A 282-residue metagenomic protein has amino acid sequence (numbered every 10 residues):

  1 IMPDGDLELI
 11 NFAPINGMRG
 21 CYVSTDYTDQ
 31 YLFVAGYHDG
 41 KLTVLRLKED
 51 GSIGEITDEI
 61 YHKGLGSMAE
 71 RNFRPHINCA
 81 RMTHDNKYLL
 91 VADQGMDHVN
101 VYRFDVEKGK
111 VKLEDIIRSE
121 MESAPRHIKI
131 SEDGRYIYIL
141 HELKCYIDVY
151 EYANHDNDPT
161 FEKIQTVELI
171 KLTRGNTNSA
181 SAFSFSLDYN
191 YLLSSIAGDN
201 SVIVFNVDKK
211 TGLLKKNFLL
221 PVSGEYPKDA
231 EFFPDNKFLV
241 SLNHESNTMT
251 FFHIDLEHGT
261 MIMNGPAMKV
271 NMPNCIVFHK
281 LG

Functional and structural regions predicted by a protein language model:
I1-D6, V44-G54, Y102-K110, Y150-F161 (+2 more regions): Short loop/turn segments immediately following beta-strands, especially the blade-tip and inter-blade linker loops
D6-C79: Asp-box/WD-like beta-propeller blade repeats and closely related beta-sheet repeat scaffolds
E8-P14, G64-E70, K112-R118, Q165-T173 (+2 more regions): A short beta-strand motif characteristic of beta-propeller blades
N16-Y27, K63-H84, S119-Y136, L169-Y189 (+2 more regions): Beta-rich, blade/repeat-based domains predominating in secreted/periplasmic proteins but also intracellular
Y37, L47, Q94-G95, E142-L143 (+4 more regions): Short loop/turn segments immediately following the C-termini of beta-strands
G40-T43, D97-V99, C145-I147, N200-V202 (+1 more regions): Structural signal for beta-propeller blades
H244-T250, I262-G282: Blade-level signature of beta-propeller repeat domains, shared across WD40, Kelch, NHL, RCC1 and BNR/Asp-box propellers
